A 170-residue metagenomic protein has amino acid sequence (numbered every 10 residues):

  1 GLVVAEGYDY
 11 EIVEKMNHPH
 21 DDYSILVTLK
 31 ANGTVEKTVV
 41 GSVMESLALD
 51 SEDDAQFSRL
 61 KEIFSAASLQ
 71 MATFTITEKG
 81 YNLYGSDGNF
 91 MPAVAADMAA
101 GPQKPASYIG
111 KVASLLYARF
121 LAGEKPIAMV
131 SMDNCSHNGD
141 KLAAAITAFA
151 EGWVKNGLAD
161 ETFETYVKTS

Functional and structural regions predicted by a protein language model:
G1-S170: Conserved small-residue
